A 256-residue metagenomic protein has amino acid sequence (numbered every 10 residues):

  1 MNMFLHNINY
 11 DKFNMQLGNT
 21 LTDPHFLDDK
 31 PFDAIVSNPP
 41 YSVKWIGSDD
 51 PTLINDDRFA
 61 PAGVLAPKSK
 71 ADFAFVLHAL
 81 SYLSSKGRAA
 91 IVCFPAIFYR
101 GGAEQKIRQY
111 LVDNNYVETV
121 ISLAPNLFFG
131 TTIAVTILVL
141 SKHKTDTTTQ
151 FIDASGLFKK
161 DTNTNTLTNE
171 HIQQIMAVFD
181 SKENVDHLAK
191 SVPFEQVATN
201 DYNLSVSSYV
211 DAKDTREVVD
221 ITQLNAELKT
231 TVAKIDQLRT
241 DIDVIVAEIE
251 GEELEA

Functional and structural regions predicted by a protein language model:
M1-D29: S-adenosyl-L-methionine
T22-D23, L27-A256: A conserved structural/catalytic subdomain of Rossmann-like adenosyl-cofactor enzymes
